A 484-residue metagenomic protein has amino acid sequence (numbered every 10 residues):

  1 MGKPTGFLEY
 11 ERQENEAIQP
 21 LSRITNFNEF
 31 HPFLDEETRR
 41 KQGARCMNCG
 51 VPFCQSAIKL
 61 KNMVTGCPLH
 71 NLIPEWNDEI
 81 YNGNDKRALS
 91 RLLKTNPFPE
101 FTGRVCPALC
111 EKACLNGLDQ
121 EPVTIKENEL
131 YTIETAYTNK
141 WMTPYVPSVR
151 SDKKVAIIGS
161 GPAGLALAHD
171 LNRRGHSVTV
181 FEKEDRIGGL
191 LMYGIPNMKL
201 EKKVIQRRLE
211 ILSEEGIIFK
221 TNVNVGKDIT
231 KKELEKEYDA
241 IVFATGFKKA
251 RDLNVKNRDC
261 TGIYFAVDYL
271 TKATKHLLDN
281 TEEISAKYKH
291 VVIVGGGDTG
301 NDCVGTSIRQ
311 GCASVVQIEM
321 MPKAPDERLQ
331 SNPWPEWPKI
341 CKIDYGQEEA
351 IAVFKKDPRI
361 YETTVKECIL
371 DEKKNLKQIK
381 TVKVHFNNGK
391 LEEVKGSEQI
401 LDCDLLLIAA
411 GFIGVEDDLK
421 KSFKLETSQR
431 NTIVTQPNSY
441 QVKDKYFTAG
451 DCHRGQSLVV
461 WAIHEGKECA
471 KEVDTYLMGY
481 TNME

Functional and structural regions predicted by a protein language model:
T5, E9-P32, K41-A44, H70-I80 (+10 more regions): Beta1-alpha1 glycine-rich phosphate/pyrophosphate-binding loop at the start of Rossmann-like nucleotide-binding domains
Q13, I18-L34, Q42, K374-L425: C-terminal catalytic lobe of FAD-dependent flavoproteins
R40-A44, N48-S56, N62-P147, S213 (+2 more regions): Glycine/serine-rich phosphate-binding loop and adjoining beta1-alpha1 elements at the start of nucleotide-handling
R87, V149, K154-I158, Q206-V255 (+4 more regions): Feature captures the FAD/FMN-dependent oxidoreductase FAD-binding
G159-P162, G295-G297, D451: Glycine-rich Rossmann-fold phosphate-binding loop(s) that bind the pyrophosphate of adenine dinucleotide cofactors
T261-Y288, N387-Q456: FAD-site-proximal beta/loop scaffold in flavoenzymes
G300-G305, Q310, C452-Y480: A conserved FAD-binding loop/helix module that cradles the flavin
D326-S331, D474-E484: Active-site-proximal substrate-binding core of FAD-dependent oxidoreductases
